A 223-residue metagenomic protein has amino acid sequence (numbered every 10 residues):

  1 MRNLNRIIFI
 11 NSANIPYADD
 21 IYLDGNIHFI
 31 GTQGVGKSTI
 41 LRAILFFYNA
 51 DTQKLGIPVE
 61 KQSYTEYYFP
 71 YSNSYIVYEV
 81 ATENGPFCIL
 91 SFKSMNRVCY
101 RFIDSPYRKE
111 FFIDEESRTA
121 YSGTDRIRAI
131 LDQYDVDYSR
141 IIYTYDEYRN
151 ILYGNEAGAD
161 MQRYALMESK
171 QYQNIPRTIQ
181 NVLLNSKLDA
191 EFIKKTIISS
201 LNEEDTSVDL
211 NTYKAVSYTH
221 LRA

Functional and structural regions predicted by a protein language model:
M1-F112: Extreme N-terminal "head/tail" segments of very large remodeling/mechanoenzyme assemblies
P86-L183: Glycine-rich phosphate-binding loops of NTPases
L183-E191: Structural motif
S200-L210: Short, charge-rich amphipathic alpha-helices with coiled-coil/heptad character
A215-V216: Acidic, proline/serine/threonine- and glycine-rich low-complexity intrinsically disordered segments
T219-A223: Conserved small/polar residues in nucleotide/adenosyl-binding loops
